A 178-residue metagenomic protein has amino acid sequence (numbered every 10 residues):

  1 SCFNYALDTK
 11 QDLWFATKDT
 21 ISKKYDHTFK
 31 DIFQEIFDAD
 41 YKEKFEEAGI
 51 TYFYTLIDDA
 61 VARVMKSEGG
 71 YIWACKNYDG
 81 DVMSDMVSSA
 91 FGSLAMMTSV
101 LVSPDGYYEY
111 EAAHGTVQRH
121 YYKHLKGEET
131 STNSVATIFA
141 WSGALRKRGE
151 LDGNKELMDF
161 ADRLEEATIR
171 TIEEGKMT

Functional and structural regions predicted by a protein language model:
S1-K10, T20-S22, D26, L145-M158 (+1 more regions): Phosphate/ribose-phosphate-bearing ligand recognition and processing surfaces, centered on ADP-ribose/NAD(+/P+) systems
S1-T55: Glycine-rich phosphate/diphosphate-binding loop of Rossmann-like nucleotide-binding domains
I21-Y25, A62, V82: Short, well-ordered, mixed-charge alpha-helical segments that flank or form enzyme active sites
S22-K30, Q34, M86-L94, E173-T178: Extended interaction regions within the primary functional domain
I36-F53, E156-D162, A167, E174-T178: Catalytic or ion-coupling anion/metal-binding cores of large enzyme and transporter domains
T55-V64: Glycine-rich oxoanion-binding loops at beta->alpha junctions
V64-R163, R170-T171: Glycine-rich phosphate/nucleotide-binding loop
